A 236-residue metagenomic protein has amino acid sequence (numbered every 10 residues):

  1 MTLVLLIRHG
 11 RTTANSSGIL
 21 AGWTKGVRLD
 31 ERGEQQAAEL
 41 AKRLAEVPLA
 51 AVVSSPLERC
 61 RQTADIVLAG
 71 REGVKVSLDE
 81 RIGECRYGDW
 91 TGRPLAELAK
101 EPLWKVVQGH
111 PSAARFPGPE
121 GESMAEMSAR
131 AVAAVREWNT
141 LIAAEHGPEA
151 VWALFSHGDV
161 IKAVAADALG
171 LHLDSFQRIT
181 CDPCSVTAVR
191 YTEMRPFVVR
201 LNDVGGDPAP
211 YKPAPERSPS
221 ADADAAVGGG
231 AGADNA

Functional and structural regions predicted by a protein language model:
T2, Y87-A96, T140, A144-A150 (+1 more regions): Acidic, low-complexity terminal tails and accessory targeting/binding regions of phosphate-metabolizing enzymes
L3-I7, S77, P148-S156: Beta-strand elements within well-structured catalytic alpha/beta cores of enzymes that handle phosphate/sulfate esters
R8-V67, P117-A133: Loop-to-helix element that buttresses phosphate recognition and phosphoryl-transfer chemistry
G10, G158, V204: Active-site metal-binding loops of divalent metal-dependent hydrolases
S17-L20, W104-F116: Short, basic/glycine-rich phosphate-binding loops at helix/coil junctions that contact nucleotide phosphates
A38-V106, N235-A236: Phosphate-coordination/substrate-recognition cap region in phosphate-metabolizing enzymes
I66, A163, D167: Active-site signature of alpha/beta-hydrolase-fold catalytic machinery across serine- and Asp/Cys-nucleophile hydrolases
M127-G158: GST-like fold's C-terminal all-alpha helical module
